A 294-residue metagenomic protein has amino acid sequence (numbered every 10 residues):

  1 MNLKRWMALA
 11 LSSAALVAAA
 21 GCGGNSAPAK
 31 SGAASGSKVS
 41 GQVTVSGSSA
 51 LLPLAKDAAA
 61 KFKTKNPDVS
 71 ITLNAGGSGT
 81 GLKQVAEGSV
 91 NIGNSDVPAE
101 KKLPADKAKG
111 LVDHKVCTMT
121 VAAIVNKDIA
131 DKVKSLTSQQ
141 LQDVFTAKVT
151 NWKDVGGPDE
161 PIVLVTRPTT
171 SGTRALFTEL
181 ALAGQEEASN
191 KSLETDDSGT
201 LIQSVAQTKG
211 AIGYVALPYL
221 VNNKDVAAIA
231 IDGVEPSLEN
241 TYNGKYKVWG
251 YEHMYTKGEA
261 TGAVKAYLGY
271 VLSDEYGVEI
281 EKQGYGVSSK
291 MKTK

Functional and structural regions predicted by a protein language model:
L3-W6, G23-G79, K83-E87, N91 (+2 more regions): Exported/periplasmic ABC-transporter solute-binding proteins
R5-A14: Sec-dependent N-terminal signal peptides
V17-G21: C-terminal motif of bacterial Sec signal peptides marking the signal peptidase cleavage site
